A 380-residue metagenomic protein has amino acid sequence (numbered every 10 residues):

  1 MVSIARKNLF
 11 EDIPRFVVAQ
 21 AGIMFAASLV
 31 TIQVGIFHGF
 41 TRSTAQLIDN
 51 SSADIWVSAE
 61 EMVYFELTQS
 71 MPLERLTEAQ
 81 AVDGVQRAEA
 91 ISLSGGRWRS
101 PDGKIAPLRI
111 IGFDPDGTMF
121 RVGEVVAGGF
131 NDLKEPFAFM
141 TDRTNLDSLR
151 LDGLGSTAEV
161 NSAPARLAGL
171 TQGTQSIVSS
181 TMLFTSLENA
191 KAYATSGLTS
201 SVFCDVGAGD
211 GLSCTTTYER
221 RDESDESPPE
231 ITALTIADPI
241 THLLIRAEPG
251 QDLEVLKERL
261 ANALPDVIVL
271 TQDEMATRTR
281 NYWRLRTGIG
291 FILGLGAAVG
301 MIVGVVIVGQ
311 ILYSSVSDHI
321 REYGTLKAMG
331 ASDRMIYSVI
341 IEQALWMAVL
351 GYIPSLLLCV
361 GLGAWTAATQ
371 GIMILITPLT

Functional and structural regions predicted by a protein language model:
M1-L29, T41, Q46, R280 (+1 more regions): N-terminal Sec/SRP start-transfer signal
A19-L29, G290-Q310, A344-G351, S355: Alpha-helical transmembrane segments of integral membrane proteins
Q20, M24, S28-R109, G129-E135 (+3 more regions): Hydrophobic, regular-secondary-structure patches
I55, L146, S201-E219, S227-A263: A short beta-strand structural signal in non-transmembrane regions
I91-S94, K104-D114, R121-S227: Hydrophobic secondary-structure segments that place a key small or acidic residue at a functional site
P249-D252, K257-V305, S315-H319, R334 (+2 more regions): Peri-transmembrane interface segments
G300, Y313, S317, R321-A367: Transmembrane alpha-helical interface segments in multi-pass membrane proteins
A364-T380: Conserved transmembrane alpha-helices of multi-pass membrane proteins, especially helix-helix packing segments enriched
